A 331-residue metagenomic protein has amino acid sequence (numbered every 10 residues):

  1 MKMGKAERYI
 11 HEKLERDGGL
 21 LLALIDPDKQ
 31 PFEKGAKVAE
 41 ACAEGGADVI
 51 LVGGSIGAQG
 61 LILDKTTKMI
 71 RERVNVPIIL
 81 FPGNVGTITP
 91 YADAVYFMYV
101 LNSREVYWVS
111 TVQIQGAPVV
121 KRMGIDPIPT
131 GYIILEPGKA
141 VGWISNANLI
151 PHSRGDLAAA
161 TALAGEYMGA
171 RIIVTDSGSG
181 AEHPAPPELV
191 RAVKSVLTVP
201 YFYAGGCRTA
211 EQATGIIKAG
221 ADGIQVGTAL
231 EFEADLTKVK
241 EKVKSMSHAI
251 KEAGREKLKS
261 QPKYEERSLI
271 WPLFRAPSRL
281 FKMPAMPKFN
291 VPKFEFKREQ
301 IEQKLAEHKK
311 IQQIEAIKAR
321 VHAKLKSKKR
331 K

Functional and structural regions predicted by a protein language model:
M1-I25, V119-T130: N-terminal amphipathic alpha-helix/helix-capping segment at the start of soluble metabolic enzymes
D17-A23, T67-P82, S195-A204: Short beta-strand/loop segments at the ligand-binding rim of alpha/beta enzyme cores
G19-G35, P82-N84, P137-A158, F202-R208: Active-site mouth loops of central-metabolism enzymes
L51-G57, M98-V109, S177-S179, G206-C207 (+1 more regions): Glycine-rich phosphate-binding active-site loops on the catalytic face of alpha/beta enzymes
G53, W143-V190, L230-K238: Glycine/Thr-rich beta-alpha phosphate-binding loop at enzyme active sites
T67, A229-L258: C-terminal helical cap(s) of enzyme catalytic domains, especially alpha/beta-barrels
L80, N84-F97, V199, Y203 (+1 more regions): Catalytic cores of alpha/beta
T87-E166: Conserved anion-binding
